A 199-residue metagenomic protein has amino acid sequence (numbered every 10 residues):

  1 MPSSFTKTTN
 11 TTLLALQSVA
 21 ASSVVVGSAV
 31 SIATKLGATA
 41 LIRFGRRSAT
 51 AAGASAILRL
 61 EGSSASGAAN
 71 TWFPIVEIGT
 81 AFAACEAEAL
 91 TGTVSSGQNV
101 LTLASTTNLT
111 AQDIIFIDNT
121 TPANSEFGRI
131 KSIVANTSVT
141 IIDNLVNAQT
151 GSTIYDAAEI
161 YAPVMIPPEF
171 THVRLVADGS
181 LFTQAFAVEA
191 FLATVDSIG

Functional and structural regions predicted by a protein language model:
M1-A15, A177-G199: C-terminal interaction-tip segments
F5, T9, L58-S64, V76: Beta-rich carbohydrate-recognition and catalytic domains
L13-A33, R47-T71, C85, L90-T107 (+4 more regions): Surface-exposed ligand/attachment interfaces on beta-rich extracellular proteins
A15, S66-V76, A123-R129: Surface-exposed loop/edge segments in extracytoplasmic proteins
K35-F44, I166-F186: Noncatalytic modules at the cell exterior or secretory-pathway interfaces, chiefly beta-strand-rich lectin/adhesion
A38, A54-L58, D113, E126 (+2 more regions): Short beta-strand/loop motifs in extracellular/secreted proteins, especially within beta-sandwich accessory domains
I57-E61, P74, I114-F116, R129: Beta-strand signatures of extracellular beta-sandwich domains
G79-N99, A104-F170, G179-T183: Small/polar beta-strand repeat architecture
